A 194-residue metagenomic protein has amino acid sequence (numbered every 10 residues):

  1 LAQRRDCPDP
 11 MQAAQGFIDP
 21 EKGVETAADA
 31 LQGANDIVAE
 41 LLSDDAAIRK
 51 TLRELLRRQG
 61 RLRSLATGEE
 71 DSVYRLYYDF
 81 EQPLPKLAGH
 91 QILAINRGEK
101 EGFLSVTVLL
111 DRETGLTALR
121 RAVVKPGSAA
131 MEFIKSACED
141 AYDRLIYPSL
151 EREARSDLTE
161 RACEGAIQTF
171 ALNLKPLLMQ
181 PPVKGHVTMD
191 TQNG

Functional and structural regions predicted by a protein language model:
L1-T188: Duplex nucleic acid-engaging cores and interfaces of nucleic-acid transaction enzymes
D190-G194: A short acidic Gly-Thr/Ser loop motif
